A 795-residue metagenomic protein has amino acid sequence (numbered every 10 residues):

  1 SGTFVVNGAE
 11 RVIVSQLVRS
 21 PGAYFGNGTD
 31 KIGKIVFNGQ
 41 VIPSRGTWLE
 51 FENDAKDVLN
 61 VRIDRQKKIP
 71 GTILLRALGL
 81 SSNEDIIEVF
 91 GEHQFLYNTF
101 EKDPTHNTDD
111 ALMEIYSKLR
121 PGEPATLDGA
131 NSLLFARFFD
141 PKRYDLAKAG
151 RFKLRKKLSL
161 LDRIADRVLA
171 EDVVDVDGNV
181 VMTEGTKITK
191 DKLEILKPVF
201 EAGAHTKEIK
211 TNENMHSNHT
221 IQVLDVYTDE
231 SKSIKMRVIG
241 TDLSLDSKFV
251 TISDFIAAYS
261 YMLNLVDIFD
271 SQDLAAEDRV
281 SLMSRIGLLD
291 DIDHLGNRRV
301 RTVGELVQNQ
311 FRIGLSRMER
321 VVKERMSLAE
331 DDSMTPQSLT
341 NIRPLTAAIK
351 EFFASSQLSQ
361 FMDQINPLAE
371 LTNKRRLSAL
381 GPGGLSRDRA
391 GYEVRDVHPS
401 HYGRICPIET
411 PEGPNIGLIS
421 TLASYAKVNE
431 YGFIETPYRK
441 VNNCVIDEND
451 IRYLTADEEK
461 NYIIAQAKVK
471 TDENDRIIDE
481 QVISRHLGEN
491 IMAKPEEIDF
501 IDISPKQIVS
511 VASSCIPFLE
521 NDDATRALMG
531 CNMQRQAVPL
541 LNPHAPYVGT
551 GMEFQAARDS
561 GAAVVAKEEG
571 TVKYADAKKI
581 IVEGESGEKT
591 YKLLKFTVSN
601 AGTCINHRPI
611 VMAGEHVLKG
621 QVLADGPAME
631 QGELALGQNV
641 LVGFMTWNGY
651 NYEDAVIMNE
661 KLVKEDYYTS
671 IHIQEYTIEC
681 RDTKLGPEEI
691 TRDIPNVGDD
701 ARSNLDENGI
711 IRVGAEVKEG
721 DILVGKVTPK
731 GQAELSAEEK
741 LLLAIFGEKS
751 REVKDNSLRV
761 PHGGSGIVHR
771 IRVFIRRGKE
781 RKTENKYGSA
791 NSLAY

Functional and structural regions predicted by a protein language model:
S1-S378, A423-P539, A577, I775 (+1 more regions): N-terminal non-catalytic structural scaffold regions of very large proteins
V58-R65, I73-E88, E92, N264 (+8 more regions): C-terminal effector modules of nucleic-acid-centric enzymes and ribosome-associated factors
G150, K156, D291-E409, I419-T421 (+2 more regions): Long, charge-dense accessory insertions within large macromolecular proteins
